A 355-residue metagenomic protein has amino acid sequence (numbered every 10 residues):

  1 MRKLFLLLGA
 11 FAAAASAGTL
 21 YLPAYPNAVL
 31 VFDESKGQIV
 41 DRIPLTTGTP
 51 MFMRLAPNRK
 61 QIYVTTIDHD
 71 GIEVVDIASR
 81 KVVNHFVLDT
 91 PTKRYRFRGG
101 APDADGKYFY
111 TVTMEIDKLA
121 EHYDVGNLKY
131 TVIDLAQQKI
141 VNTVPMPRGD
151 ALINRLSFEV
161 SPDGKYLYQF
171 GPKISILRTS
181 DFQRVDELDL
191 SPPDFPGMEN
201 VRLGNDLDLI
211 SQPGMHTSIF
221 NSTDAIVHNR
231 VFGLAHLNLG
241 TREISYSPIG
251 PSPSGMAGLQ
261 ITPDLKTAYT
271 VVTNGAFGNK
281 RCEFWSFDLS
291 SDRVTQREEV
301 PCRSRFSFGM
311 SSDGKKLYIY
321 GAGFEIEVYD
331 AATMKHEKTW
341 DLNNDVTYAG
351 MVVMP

Functional and structural regions predicted by a protein language model:
S16-D41: An edge-strand/N-cap motif at the start of beta-rich repeat modules
A17-G18, N58-K60, D105-K107, D163-K165 (+3 more regions): Short coil/turn segments that connect the beta-strands within blades of beta-propeller domains
E34-G37, D76-R80, D134-Q138, T179-Q183 (+3 more regions): Short loop/turn segments that connect beta-strands within beta-propeller blades
I43-T47, F86-K93, V144-A151, L188-P193 (+4 more regions): Surface loop/turn motifs at the tips and blade-to-blade linkers of beta-strand repeat domains
T49-L55, K93-P102, A151-E159, D194-S211 (+3 more regions): Repeated scaffold domains used in trafficking and secretory/extracellular systems, primarily beta-propellers
T111-N127, P213-N229, V271-K280: Short, conserved, GDST-rich strand-edge loop motifs in beta-rich repeat architectures
V125-Q138, V231-L239, C282-D288: Beta-propeller blade signature
Y320-P355: Blade-level signature of beta-propeller repeat domains, shared across WD40, Kelch, NHL, RCC1 and BNR/Asp-box propellers
